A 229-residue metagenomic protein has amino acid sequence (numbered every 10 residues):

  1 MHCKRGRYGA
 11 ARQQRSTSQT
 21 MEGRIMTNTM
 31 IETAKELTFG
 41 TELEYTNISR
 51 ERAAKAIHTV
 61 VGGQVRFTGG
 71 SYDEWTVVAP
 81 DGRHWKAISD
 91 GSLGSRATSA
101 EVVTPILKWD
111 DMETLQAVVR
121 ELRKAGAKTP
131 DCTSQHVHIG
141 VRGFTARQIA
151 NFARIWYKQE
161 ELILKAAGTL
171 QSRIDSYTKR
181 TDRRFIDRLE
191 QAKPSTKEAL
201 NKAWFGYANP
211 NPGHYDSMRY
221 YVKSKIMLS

Functional and structural regions predicted by a protein language model:
H2-I25: Short, Lys/Arg-enriched N-terminal segments with co-localized hydrophobic residues within the first ~10-30 amino acids
E22-T129, R142-S229: C-terminal accessory/tail domains of diverse enzymes
D131-Q135, I139: Short, conserved phosphate-binding/catalytic loop or strand-edge motifs used in phosphoryl-/nucleotidyl-transfer
